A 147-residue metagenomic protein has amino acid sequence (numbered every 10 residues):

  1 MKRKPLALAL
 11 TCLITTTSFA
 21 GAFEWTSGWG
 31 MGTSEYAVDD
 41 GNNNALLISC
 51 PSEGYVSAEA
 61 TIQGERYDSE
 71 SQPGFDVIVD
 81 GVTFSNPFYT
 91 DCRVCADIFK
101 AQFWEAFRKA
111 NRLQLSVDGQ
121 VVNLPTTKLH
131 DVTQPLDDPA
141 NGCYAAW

Functional and structural regions predicted by a protein language model:
K4-I14: Sec-dependent N-terminal signal peptides
F19-W147: A generic "folded-domain core" signal
